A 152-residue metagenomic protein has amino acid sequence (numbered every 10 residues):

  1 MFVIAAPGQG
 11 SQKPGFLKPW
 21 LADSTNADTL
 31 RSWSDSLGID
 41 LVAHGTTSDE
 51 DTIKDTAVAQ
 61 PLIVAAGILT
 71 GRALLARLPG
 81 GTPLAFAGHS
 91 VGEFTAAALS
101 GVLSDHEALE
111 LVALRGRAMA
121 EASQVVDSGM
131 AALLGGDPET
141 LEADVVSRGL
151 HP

Functional and structural regions predicted by a protein language model:
M1-A87, G149: Helix-rich "cap/lid" substructures immediately adjacent to catalytic or cofactor-binding pockets
Q9-S11, L37, L99-P152: Alpha/beta catalytic cores of group-transfer enzymes, especially the acyltransferase/condensing modules of polyketide
R31-S32, A65-L69, E93, H106 (+1 more regions): A broad detector of short, well-ordered amphipathic alpha-helices that serve as recognition/interaction surfaces
E50-D51, A85-V91, G116, S128-A132: Short, glycine/charge-rich beta-strand/loop segments that flank catalytic centers and engage negatively charged groups
D51-D55, A96, S100, V125: Short amphipathic alpha-helical segments at helix-loop
G67, L84-G92, A96, S104: Gly/Ala-rich beta-loop-alpha elbow adjacent to hydrolase catalytic centers
A73, R77, A97-L103: Alpha-helix C-terminal capping segments
